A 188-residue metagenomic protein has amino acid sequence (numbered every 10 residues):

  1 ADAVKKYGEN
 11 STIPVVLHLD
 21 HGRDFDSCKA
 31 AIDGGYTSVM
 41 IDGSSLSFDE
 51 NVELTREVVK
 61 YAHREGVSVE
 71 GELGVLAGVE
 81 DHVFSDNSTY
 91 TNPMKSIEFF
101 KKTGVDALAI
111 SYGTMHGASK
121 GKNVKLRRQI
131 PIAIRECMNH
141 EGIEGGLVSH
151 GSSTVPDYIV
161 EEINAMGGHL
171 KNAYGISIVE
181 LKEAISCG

Functional and structural regions predicted by a protein language model:
A1-V16, H21-G146, D157-Y174, I178-E183: Alpha/beta enzyme core
S149-T154: Short catalytic/ligand-gating loop segments at beta-alpha or beta-beta junctions within enzyme catalytic domains
I185-G188: Short, intrinsically disordered, charge-balanced linker/junction segments flanking boundaries in proteins
